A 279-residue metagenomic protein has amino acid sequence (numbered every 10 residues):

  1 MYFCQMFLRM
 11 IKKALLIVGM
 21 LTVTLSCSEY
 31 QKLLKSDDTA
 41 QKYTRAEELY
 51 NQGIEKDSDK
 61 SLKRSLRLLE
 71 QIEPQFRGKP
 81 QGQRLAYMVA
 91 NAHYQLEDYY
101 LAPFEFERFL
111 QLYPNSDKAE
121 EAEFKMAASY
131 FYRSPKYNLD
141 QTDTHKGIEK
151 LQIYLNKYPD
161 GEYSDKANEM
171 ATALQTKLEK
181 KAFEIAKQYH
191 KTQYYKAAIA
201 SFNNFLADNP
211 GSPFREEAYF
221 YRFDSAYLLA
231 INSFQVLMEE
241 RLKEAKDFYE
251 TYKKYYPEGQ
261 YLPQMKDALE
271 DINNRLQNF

Functional and structural regions predicted by a protein language model:
Y2-F7, I11, S26-F279: Acidic, polar-rich low-complexity tracts and alpha-helical solenoid repeat scaffolds
I17-T24: Bacterial N-terminal signal peptides
